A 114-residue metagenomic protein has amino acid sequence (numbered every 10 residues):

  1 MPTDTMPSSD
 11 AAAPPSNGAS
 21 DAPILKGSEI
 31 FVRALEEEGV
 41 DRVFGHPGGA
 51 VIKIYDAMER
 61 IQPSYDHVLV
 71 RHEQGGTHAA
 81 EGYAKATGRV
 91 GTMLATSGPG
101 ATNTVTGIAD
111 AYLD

Functional and structural regions predicted by a protein language model:
P2-T102: Thiamine diphosphate
T104-I108: Short beta-alpha junctions and helix-cap segments that line functional grooves
A109-D114: Hydrophobic or amphipathic alpha-helical targeting/insertion segments
